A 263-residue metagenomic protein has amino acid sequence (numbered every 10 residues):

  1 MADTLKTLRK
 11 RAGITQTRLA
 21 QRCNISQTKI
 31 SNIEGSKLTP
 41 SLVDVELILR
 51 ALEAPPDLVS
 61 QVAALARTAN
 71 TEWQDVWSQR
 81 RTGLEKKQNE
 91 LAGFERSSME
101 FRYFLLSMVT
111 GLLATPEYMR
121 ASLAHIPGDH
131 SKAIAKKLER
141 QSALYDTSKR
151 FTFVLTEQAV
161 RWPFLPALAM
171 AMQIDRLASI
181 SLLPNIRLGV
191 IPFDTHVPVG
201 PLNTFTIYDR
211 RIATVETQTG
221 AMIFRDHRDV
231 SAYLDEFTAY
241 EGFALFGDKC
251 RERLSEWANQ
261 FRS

Functional and structural regions predicted by a protein language model:
A2-T7, R11, T17-R22, G35-R161 (+1 more regions): Interdomain hinge/linker segments and adjacent boundary elements that couple functional modules
I14, I25, I186: Short glycine/serine/threonine/alanine-rich loop segments
T17, Q27-T28: Key DNA-contact positions within bacterial/archaeal DNA-binding proteins
T28, R96-M99, S107, T219 (+1 more regions): Residue-level signal for pocket-adjacent positions within structured domains
S31-N32: Key DNA-contacting residues within the recognition helix of helix-turn-helix
P166-S263: C-terminal regulatory/effector modules of DNA-binding transcriptional regulators
